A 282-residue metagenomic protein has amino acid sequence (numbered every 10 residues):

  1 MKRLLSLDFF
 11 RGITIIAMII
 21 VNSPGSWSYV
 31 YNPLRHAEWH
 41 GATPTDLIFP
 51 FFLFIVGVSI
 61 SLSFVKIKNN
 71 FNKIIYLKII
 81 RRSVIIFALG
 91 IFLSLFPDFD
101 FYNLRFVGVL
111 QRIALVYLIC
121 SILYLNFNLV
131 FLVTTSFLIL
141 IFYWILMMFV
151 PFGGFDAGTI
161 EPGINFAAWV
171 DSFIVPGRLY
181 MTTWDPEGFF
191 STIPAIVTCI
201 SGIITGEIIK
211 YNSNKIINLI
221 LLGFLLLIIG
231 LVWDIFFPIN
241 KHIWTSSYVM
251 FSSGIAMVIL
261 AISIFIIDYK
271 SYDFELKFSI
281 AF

Functional and structural regions predicted by a protein language model:
M1-F282: Alpha-helical transmembrane segments and their immediate juxtamembrane cytosolic regions
